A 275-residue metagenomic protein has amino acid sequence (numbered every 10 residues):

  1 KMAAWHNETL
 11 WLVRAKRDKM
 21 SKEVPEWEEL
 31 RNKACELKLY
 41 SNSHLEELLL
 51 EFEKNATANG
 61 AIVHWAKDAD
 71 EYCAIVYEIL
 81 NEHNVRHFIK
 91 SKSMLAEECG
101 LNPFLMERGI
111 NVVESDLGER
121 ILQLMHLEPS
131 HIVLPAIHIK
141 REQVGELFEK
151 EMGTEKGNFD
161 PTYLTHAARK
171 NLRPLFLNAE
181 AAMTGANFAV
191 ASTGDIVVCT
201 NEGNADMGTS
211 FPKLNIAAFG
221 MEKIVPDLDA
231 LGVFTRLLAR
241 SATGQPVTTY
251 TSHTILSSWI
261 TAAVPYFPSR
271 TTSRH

Functional and structural regions predicted by a protein language model:
K1-R274: The feature marks the mature, well-folded catalytic cores of soluble enzymes
